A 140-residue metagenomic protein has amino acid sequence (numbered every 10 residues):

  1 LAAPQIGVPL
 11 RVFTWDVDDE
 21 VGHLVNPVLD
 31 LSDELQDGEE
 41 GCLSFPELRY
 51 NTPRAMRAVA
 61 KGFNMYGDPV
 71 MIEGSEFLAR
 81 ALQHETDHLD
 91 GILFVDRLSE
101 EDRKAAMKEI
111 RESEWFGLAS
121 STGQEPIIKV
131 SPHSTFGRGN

Functional and structural regions predicted by a protein language model:
L1-Q83, H88-N140: Active-site rim/adjacent substrate-binding subdomains
